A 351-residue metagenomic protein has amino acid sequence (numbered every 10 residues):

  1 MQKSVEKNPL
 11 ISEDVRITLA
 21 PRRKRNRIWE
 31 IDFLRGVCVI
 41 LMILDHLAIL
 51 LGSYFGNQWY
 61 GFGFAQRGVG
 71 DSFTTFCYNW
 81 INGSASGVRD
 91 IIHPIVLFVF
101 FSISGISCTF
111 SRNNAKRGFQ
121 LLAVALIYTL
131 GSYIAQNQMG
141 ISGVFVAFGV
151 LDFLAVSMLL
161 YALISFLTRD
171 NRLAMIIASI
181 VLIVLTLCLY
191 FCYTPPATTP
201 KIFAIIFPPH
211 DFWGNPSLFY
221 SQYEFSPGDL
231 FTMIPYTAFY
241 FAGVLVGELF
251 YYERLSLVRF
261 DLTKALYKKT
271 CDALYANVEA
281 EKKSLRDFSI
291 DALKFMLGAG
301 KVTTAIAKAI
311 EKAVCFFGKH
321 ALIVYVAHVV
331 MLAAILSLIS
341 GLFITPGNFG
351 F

Functional and structural regions predicted by a protein language model:
Q2-F351: Alpha-helical transmembrane segments and their immediate juxtamembrane cytosolic regions
